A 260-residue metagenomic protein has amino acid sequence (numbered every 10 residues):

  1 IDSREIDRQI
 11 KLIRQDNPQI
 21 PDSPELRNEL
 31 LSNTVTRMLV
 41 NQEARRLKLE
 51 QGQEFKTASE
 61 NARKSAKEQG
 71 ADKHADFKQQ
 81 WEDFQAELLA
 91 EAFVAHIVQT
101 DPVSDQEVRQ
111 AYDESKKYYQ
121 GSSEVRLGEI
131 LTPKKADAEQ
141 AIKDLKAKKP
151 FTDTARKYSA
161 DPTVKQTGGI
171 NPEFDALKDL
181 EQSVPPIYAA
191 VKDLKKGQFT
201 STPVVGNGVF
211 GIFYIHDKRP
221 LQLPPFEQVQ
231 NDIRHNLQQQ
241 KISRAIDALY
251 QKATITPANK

Functional and structural regions predicted by a protein language model:
I1-D16: Periplasmic POTRA and POTRA-like interaction domains that precede and scaffold membrane channels/assemblies
I20-K260: Peptidyl-prolyl cis-trans isomerase
